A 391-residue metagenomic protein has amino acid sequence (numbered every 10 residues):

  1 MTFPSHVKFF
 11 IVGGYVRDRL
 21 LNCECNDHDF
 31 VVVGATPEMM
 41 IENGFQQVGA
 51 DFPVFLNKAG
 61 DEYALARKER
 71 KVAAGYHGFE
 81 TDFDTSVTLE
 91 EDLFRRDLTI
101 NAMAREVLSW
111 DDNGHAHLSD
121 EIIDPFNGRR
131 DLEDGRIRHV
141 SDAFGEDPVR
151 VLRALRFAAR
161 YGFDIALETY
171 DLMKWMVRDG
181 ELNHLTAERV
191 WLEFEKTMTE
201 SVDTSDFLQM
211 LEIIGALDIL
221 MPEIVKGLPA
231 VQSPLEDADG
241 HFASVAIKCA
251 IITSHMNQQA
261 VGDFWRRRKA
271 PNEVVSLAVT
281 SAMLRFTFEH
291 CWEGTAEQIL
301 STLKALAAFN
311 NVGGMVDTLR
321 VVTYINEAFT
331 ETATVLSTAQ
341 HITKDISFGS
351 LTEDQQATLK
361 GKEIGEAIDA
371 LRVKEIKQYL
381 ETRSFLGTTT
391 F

Functional and structural regions predicted by a protein language model:
M1-F391: Catalytic cores of the polymerase beta-like nucleotidyltransferase superfamily and closely associated nucleotide
